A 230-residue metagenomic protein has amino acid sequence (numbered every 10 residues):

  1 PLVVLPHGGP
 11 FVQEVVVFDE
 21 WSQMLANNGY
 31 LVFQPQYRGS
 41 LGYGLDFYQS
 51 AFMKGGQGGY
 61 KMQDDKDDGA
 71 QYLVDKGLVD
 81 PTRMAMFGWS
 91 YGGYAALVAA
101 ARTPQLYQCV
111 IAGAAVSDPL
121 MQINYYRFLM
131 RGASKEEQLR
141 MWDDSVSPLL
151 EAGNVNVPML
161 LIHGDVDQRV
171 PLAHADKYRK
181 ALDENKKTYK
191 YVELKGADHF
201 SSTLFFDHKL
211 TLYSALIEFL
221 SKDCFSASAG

Functional and structural regions predicted by a protein language model:
P1-T82, W89-S90, Q122-N124: Cap/lid segment of the alpha/beta-hydrolase catalytic domain
F87-S90, G164: Conserved alpha/beta-hydrolase "nucleophile elbow" surrounding the catalytic nucleophile
G93-Q105: Short glycine-enriched nucleophile-adjacent loop and the immediately C-terminal alpha-helix near the catalytic center
Q108, A115-V157: Mobile cap/lid helix-loop segments that gate and shape the active-site cleft of serine hydrolases
L120, D176, D183-G230: C-terminal catalytic histidine-bearing segment of alpha/beta-hydrolase fold enzymes
V155, L161-H163, D167: Short beta-strand/loop motif that positions the catalytic acidic residue of the alpha/beta-hydrolase fold
Q168-K177: Conserved alpha/beta-hydrolase "acid-adjacent" motif
